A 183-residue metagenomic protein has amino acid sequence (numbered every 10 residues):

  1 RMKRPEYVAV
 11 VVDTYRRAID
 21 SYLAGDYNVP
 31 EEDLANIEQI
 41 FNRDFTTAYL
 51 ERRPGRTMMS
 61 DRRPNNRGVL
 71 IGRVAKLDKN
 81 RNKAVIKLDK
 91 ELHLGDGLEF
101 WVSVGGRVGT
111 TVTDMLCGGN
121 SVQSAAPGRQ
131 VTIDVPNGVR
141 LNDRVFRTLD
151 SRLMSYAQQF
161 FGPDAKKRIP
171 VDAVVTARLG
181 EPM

Functional and structural regions predicted by a protein language model:
R1-M183: Surface-exposed amphipathic alpha-helical tracts and adjacent flexible/coil segments at the periphery of soluble enzymes
